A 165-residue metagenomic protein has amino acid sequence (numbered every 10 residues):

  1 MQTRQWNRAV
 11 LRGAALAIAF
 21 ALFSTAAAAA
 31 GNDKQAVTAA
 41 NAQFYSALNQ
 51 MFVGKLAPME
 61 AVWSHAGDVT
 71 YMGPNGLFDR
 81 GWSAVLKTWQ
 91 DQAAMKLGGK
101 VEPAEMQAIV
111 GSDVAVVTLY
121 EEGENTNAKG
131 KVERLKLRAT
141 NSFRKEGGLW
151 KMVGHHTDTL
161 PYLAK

Functional and structural regions predicted by a protein language model:
Q2-A15: Bacterial N-terminal signal peptides that target proteins for export
A17-V62: Short, low-complexity N-terminal intrinsically disordered segments enriched in polar/charged residues
Q35-T38, Q50, L56-G111, Y120 (+1 more regions): A solvent-exposed, acidic/Ser-Thr-rich amphipathic alpha-helical stretch
S64, Y71, N125, S142-F143: Hydrophobic beta-strand positions
P74, A164-K165: Short aromatic-enriched loop/helix-cap "lid" or pocket-rim segments at secondary-structure transitions that line
V116, K136-L163: Short beta-strand edge/turn micro-motifs at domain boundaries
L119-T126: Generic short beta-strand segments
K129-G130: Outer-membrane beta-barrel domain signature
